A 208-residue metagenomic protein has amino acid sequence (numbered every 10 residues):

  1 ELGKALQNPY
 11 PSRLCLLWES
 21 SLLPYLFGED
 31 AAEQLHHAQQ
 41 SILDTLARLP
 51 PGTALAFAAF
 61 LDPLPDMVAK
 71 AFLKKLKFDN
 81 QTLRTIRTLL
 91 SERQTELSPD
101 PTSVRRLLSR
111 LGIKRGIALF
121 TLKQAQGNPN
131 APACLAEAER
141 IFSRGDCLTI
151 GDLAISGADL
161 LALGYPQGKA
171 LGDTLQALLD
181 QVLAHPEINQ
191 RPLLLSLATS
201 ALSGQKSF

Functional and structural regions predicted by a protein language model:
E1-L135: Conserved, hydrophobic alpha-helical core segments of structured domains
H36, L122-F208: Charged substrate- and nucleic-acid-binding regions of tRNA-handling and nucleotidyl-transfer enzymes, centered on
